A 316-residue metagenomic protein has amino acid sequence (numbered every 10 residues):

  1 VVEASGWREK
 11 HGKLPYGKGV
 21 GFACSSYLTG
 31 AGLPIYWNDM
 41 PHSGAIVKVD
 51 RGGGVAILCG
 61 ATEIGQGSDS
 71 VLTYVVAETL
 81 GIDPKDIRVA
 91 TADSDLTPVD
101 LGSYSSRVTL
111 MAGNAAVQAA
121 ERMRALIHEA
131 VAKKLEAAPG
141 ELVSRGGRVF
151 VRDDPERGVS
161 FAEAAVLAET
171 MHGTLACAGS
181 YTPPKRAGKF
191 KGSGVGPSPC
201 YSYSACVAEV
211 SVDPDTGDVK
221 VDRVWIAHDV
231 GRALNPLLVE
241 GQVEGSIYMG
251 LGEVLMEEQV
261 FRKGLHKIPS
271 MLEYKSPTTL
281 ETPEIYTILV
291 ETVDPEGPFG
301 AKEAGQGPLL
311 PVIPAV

Functional and structural regions predicted by a protein language model:
V1-E3, E9-V316: Cofactor-binding beta-sheet edge motifs in enzyme active sites
